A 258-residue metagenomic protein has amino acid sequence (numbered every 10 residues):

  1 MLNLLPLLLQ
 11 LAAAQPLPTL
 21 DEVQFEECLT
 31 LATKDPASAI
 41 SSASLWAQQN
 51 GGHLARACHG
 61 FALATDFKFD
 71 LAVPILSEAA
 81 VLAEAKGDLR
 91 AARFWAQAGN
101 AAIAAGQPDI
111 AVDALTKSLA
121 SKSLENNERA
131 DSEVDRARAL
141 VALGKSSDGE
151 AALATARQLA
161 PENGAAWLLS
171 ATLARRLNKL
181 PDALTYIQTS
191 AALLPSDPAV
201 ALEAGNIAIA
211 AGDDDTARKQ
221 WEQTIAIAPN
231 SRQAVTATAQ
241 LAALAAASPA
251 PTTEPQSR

Functional and structural regions predicted by a protein language model:
P6-P74, A250-R258: N-terminal leader/linker segments that initiate helical-solenoid repeat arrays
D21, H53-L54, G87, A92 (+5 more regions): Helix-start (N-cap) detector for alpha-helical repeat units in TPR-like alpha-solenoids, especially tetratricopeptide
E27-L29, F61, N100, R138 (+3 more regions): Residue-level recognition of tetratricopeptide repeat
T33, T65-D66, A104, R138 (+4 more regions): Register position in tetratricopeptide repeats
Q48-Q49, L82-K86, S121, E125 (+3 more regions): Structural marker of alpha-solenoid helical repeat scaffolds
C58, Q97, D131, D135 (+3 more regions): Canonical tetratricopeptide repeat
I103, S121-L193: Alpha-helical adaptor scaffolds
